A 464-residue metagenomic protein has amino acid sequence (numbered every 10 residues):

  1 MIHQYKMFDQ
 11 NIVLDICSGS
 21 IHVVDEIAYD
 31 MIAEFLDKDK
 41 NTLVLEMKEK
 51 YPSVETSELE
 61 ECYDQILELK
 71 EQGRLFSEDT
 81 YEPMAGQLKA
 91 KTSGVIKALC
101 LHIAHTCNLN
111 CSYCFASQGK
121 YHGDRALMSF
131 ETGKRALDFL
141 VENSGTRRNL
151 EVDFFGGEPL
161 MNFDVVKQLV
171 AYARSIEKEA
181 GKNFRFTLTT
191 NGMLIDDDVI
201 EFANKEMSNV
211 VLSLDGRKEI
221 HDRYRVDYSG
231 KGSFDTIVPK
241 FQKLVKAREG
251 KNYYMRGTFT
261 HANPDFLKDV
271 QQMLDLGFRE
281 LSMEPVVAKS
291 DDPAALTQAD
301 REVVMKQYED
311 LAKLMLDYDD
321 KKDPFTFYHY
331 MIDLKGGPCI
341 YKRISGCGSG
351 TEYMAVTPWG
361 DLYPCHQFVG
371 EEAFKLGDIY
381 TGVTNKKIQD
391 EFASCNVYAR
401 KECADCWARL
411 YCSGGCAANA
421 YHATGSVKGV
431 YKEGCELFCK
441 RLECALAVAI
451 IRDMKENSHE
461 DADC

Functional and structural regions predicted by a protein language model:
M1-F35: Acidic, low-complexity/disordered tracts enriched in E/D and polar residues
K38-Y51: Short acidic, hydrophobic short linear motifs in intrinsically disordered regions
V54-E201, K205-E206: Conserved alpha-helical substructure of the radical SAM core
G133, L137-D153, N162-V286: Radical SAM/AdoMet-radical enzyme domain recognition
L137-F155, F392, V430-C464: Short Fe-S-cluster ligation motifs
E219-Y224, E280-E302, P324-P338, Q367-K375: Flexible glycine/acidic-rich beta-alpha junction loops that bind and position SAM and/or redox cofactors in anaerobic
V303-G336, H366-S413: C-terminal accessory region of radical SAM enzymes
A393-C444: Cysteine-cluster motifs in flexible loop/terminal segments that predominantly coordinate metals
